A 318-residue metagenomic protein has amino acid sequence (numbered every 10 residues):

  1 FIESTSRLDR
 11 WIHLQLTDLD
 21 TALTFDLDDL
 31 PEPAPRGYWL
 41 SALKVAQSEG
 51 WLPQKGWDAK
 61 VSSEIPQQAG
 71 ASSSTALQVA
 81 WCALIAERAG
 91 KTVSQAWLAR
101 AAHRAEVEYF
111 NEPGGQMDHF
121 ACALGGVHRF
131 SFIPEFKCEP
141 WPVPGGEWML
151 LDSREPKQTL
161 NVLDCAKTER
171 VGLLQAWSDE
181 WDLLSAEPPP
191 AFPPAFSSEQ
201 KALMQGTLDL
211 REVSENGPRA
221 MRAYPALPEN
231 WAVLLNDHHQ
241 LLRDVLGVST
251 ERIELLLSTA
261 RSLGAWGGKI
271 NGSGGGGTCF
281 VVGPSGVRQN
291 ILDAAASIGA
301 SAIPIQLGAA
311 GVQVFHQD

Functional and structural regions predicted by a protein language model:
F1-A101, R261: Anion-binding (especially nucleotide phosphate/pyrophosphate-binding) glycine-rich loop and adjoining beta-alpha core
F1-R36, S48, A121, G126-G268 (+1 more regions): C-terminal nucleotide
G50, F110-P113, L246: Flexible interhelical turns and helix-capping residues at alpha-helix boundaries within structured domains
A59-V61, L151-S153, C279: A structural signal for short, well-ordered beta-strand segments
Q68-M149: Fold-level recognition of mixed alpha/beta catalytic cores in primary-metabolism enzymes, strongest
A71-S73, G268-N271: Short glycine/threonine-rich catalytic loop with a Thr-x-Gly-x-Asp
T75-A76, T278-G283: FabD-like malonyl-/acyl-CoA
G272-G276: Short Gly/Ser/Thr- and Asp/Glu-enriched loop/turn motifs at secondary-structure junctions
